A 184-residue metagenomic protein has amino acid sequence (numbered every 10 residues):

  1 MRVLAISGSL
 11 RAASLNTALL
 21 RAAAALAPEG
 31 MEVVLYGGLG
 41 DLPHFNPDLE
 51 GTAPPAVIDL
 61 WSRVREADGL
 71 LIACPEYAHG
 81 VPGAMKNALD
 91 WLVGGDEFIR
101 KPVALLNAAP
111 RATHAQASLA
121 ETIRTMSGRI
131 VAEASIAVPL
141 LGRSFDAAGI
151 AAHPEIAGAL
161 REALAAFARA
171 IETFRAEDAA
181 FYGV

Functional and structural regions predicted by a protein language model:
M1-M31, A176: N-terminal beta1-alpha1 ligand-phosphate binding loop
V3, N16, L20, L42 (+7 more regions): A general structural signal for well-ordered alpha-helical segments in protein cores
L4, V131-V184: Glycine-rich phosphate/pyrophosphate-binding loop and the adjoining helix
G30-H44, I130-P139: Short beta-strand elements in bilobed, periplasmic/extracellular small-molecule ligand-binding domains
G37-P55, F145-A148: N-terminal beta-loop-helix "entrance" segment that forms/cooperates in small-molecule cofactor or anionic ligand
T52-S127: Helix-loop-strand module that forms the ligand-binding subsite of alpha/beta enzymes
